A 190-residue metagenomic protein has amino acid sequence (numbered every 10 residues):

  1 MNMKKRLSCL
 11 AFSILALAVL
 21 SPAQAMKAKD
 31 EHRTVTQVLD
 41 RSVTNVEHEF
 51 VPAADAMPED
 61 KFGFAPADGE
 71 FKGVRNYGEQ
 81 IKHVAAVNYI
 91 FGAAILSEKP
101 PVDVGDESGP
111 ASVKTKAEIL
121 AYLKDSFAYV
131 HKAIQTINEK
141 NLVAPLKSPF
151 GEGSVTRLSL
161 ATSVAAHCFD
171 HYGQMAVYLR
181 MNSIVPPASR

Functional and structural regions predicted by a protein language model:
M1-K5: N-terminal secretory signal peptides that target proteins for export/translocation
C9-V19: Bacterial N-terminal signal peptides
Q24-E31, V102-S112, F150: A short small-residue
A25-H48: Short N-terminal segments immediately surrounding and downstream of signal-peptide cleavage
D40, T44-V51, G63-E107, K147-R190: Short, contiguous alpha-helical
N45, E49-P52, A56, D125 (+2 more regions): Solvent-exposed, charged/polar functional surfaces in cytosolic regulatory/catalytic domains
D55-F64, I134-V143, R180-P186: Surface-exposed helix-capping loop/turn segments at secondary-structure junctions
A111-S148, T156-C168: Acidic/histidine-rich alpha-helical segments that form the ligand environment of transition-metal centers
